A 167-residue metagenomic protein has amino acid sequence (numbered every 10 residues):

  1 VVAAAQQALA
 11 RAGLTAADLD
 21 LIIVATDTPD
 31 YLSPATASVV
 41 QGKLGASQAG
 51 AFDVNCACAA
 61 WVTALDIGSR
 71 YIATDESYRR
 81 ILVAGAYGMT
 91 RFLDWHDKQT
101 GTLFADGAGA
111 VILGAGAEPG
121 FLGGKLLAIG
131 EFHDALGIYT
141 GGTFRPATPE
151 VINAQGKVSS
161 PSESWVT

Functional and structural regions predicted by a protein language model:
V2, Q6-L9, G101-T167: Hydrophobic pocket-lining "lid/loop/helix" segments that shape and contact the acyl-thioester
A3, A35-S38, W95: Generic recognition of short, well-ordered alpha-helical segments
A4-D20: Phosphate/pyrophosphate-binding loops at sites that engage ATP/ADP/AMP, CoA/4′-phosphopantetheine, polyphosphate
L9-A12, L44, I72, E76 (+2 more regions): Structural signal for hydrophobic packing residues in well-ordered secondary-structure cores of soluble enzyme domains
D20-I23, L82: Conserved beta-strand elements of the Class I
T26-I81: Conserved catalytic cysteine-centered active-site region of acyl-thioester-dependent Claisen-condensing enzymes
V62-H133: Conserved beta-strand-centric core segments of catalytic alpha/beta enzyme folds
